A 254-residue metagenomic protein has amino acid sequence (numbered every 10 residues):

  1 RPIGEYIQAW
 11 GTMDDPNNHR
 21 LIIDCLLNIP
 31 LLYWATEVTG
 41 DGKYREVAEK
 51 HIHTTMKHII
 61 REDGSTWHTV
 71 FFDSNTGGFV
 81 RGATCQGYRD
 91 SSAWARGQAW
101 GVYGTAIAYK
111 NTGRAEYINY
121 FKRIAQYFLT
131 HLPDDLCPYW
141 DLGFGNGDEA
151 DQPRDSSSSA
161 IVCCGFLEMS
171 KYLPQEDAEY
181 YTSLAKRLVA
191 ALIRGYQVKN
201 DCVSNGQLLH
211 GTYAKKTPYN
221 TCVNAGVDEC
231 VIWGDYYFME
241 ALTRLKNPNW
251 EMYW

Functional and structural regions predicted by a protein language model:
R1-W254: Glycan-recognition and catalytic cores of secretory/periplasmic carbohydrate-active enzymes
